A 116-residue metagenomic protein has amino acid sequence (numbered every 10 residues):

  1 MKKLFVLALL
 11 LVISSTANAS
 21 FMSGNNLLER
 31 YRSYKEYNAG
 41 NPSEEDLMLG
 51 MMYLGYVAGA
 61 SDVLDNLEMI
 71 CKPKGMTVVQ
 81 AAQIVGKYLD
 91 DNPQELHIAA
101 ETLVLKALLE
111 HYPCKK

Functional and structural regions predicted by a protein language model:
K2-A8: Sec-dependent signal peptide recognition, specifically the positively charged N-region followed immediately by
L4, P73-K74, A99, K106: Surface-exposed loop/turn and secondary-structure junction residues enriched for glycine/proline
S14-A17: N-terminal signal peptide c-region/cleavage motif recognized by signal peptidases
S20-I84: Short N-proximal segments of mature Sec-exported proteins
Q83-K116: Short, compact, well-ordered microdomains
